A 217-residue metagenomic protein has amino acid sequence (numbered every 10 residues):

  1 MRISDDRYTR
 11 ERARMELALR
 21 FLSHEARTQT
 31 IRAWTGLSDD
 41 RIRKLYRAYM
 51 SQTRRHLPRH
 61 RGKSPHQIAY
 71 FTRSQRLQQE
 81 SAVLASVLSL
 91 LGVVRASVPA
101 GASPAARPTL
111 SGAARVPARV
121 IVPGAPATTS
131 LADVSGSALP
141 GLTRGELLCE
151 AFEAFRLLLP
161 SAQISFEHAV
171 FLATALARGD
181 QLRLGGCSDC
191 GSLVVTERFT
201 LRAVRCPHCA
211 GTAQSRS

Functional and structural regions predicted by a protein language model:
M1-L19, H24, Q29-S217: Long, charge-rich, low-complexity intrinsically disordered regions
